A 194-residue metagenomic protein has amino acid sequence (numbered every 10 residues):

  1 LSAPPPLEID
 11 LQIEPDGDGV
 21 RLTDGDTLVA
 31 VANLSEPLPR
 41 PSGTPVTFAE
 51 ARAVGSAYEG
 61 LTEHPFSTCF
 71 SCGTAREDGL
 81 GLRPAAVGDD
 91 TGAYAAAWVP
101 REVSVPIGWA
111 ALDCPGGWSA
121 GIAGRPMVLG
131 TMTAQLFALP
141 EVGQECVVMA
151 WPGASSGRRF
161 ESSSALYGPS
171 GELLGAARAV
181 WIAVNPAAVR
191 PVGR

Functional and structural regions predicted by a protein language model:
L1-D16, G108-W109, D113-V148, P152 (+1 more regions): Hydrophobic beta-strand-centered segment that forms part of the acyl-chain substrate-binding groove
P4, D16, G25, P37 (+5 more regions): Generic structural motif
D16-V103, R194: Non-catalytic linker/capping segments at the edges of enzyme domains
V31-N33, V105-G108, P186-A188: A short, polar/proline- and glycine-enriched secondary-structure boundary/capping micro-motif
G92-Y94, G130, G175: A generic structural signal for well-ordered coil/turn residues at beta-strand boundaries that shape enzyme active-site
A134-G193: Accessory, usually C-terminal, subdomains that scaffold auxiliary metal cofactors
